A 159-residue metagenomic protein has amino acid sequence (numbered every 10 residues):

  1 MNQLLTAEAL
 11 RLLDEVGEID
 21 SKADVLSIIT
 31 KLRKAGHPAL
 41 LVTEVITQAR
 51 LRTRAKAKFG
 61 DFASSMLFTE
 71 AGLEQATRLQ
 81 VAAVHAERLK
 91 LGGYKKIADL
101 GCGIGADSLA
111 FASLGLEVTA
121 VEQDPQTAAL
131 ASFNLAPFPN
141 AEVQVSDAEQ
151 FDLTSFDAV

Functional and structural regions predicted by a protein language model:
M1-V159: SAM-dependent transferase fold signal centered on methyltransferase-like domains, encompassing both Class I
